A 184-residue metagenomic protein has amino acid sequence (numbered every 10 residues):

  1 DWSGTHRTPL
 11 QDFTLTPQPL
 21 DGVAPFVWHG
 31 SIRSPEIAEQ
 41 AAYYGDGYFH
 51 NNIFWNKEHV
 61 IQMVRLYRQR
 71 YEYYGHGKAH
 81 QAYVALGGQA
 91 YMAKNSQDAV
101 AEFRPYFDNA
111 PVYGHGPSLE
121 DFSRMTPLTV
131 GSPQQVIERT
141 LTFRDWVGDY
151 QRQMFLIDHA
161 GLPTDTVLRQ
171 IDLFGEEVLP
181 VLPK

Functional and structural regions predicted by a protein language model:
D1-K184: Active-site-adjacent structural elements that line small-molecule/cofactor binding pockets in enzymes
